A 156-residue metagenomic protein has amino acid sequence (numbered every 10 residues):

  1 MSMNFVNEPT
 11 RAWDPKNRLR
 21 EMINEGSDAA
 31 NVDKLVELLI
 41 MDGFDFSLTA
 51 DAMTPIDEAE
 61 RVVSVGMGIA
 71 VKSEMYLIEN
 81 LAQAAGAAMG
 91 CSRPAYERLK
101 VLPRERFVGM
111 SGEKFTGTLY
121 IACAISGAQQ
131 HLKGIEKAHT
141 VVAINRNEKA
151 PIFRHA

Functional and structural regions predicted by a protein language model:
M1-A156: N-terminal glycine-rich FAD/FM-binding segment characteristic of electron-transfer flavoproteins
